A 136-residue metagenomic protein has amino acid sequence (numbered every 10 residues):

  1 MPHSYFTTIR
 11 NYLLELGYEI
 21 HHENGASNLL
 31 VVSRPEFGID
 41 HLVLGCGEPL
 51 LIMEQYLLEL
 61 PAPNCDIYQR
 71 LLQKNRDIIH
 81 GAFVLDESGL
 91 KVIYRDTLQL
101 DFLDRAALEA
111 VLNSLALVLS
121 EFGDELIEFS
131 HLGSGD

Functional and structural regions predicted by a protein language model:
M1-I39, D77, V84-D86: Charge-rich, low-complexity N-terminal segments
M1-Y5, P63-I67, A107, V111-S114 (+1 more regions): Short amphipathic alpha-helical segments
S27-L30, P49-L51, L90-V92: Hydrophobic residues embedded in beta-strands of well-ordered beta-sheets
R34-P61: Long, continuous compositionally biased terminal/linker segments
I52-K91, T97: Short, internal acidic amphipathic alpha-helical interface segments that mediate docking to partner proteins
R76, A116-I127: Short amphipathic alpha-helical signal-transduction/dimerization elements
V84-A116: A short, solvent-exposed beta-edge/loop patch
I127-D136: Short, highly charged C-terminal tails/helix-capping segments
